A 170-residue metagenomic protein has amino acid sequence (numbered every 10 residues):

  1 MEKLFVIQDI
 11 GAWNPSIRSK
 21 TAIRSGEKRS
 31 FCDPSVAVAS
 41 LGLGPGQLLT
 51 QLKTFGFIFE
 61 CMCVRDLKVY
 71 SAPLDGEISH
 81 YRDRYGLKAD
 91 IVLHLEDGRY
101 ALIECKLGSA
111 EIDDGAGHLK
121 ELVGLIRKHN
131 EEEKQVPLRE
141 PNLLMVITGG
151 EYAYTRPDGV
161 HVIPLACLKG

Functional and structural regions predicted by a protein language model:
M1-R99: Accessory nucleic acid-recognition modules appended to NTPase machines
V36, Y85, S109, E151-A153: Conserved nucleotide-binding/hydrolysis micro-motifs of P-loop NTPases
A39, I112-D113, A153-P157: Switch/connector loops and helix/strand junctions flanking conserved nucleotide-binding motifs in nucleotide-processing
L74, K134-P141: Short helix-terminating capping/connector loops at secondary-structure junctions
R99-A101, L143: Structural motif
A101-E111, H118, L122: Active-site ExK catalytic segment of metal-dependent nucleases
D114-V136: Short, charged, amphipathic alpha-helix that recurs within catalytic cores of restriction-modification and other
M145-G170: Domain-level recognition of nuclease-like catalytic cores that cleave nucleotide substrates
